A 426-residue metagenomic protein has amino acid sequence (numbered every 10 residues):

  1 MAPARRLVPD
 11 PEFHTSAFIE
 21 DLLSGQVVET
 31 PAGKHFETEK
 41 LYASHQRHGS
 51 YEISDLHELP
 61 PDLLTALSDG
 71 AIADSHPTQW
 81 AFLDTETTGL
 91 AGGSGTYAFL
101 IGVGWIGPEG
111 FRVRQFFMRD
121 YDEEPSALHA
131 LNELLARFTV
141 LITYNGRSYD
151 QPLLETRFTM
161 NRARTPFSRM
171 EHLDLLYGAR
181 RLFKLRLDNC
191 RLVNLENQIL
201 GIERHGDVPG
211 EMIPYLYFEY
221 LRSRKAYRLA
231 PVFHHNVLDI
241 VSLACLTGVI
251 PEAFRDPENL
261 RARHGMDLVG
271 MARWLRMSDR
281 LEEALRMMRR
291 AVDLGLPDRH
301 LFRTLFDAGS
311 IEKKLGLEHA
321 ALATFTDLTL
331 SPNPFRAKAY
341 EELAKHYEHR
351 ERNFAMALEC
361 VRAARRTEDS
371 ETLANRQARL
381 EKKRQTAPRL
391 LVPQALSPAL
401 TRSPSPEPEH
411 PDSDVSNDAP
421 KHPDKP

Functional and structural regions predicted by a protein language model:
M1-P77, M271: N-terminal accessory regions of nucleic-acid-interacting proteins
F111-I199: Conserved DEDDh/DEDDy metal-dependent 3′-5′ exonuclease domain
R181, L187-R261: Acidic, Mg2+-coordinating catalytic module of metal-dependent nucleases/exonucleases that use a two-metal-ion mechanism
L275, E312, Y347-E348, E381: Residue at a conserved register position within TPR or TPR-like alpha-solenoid repeats
S278, L315, R350-E351, R384: Structural motif corresponding to the intra-repeat A-B loop/turn of tetratricopeptide repeats
